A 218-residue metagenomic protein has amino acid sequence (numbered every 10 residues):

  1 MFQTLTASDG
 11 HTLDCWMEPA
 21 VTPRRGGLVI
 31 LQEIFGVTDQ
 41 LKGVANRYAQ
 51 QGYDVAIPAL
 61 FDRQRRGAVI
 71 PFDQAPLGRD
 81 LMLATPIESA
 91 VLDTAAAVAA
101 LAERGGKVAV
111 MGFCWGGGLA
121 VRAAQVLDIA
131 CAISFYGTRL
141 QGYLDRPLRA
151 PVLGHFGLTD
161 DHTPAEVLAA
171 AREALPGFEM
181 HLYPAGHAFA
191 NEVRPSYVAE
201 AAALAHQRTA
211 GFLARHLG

Functional and structural regions predicted by a protein language model:
M1-G218: N-terminal cap/leader regions of alpha/beta-hydrolase-fold enzymes, predominantly small-molecule hydrolases
